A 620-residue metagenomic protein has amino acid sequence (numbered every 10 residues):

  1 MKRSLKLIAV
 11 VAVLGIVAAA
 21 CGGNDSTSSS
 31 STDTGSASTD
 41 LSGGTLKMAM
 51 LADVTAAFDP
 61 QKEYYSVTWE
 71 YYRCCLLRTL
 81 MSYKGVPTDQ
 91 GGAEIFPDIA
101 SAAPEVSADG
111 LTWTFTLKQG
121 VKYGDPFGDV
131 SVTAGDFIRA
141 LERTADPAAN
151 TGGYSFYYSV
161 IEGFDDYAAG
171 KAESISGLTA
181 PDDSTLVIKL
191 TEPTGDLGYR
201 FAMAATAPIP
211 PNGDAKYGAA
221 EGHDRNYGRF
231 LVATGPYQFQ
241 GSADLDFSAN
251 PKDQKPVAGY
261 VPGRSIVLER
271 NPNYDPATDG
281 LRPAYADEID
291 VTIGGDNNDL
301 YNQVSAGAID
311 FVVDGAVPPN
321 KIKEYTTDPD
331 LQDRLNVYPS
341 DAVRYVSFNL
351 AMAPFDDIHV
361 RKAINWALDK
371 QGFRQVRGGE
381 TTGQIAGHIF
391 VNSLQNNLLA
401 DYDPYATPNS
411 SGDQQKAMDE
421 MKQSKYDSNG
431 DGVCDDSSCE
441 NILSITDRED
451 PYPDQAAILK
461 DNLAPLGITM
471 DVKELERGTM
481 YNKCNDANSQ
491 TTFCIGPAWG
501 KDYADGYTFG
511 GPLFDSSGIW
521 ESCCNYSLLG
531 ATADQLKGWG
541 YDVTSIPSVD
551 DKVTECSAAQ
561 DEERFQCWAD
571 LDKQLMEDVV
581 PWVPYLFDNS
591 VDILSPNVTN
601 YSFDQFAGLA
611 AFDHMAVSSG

Functional and structural regions predicted by a protein language model:
A49-A108, L231-T234, Q238: N-terminal lobe/hinge region of extracytoplasmic solute-binding protein
S82-V86, Q90, A172-S176, S184 (+5 more regions): Gly/Pro-rich hinge or "lid" segments in bacterial periplasmic/extracellular proteins
A102-F156, V187, Q303, P354-D356: Aromatic- and charge-enriched surface segment that lines or borders ligand/interaction sites
Q240-A249, K255-E269, T278-D279, D290-M352 (+2 more regions): Extracellular/periplasmic solute-recognition and catalytic clefts
V261-S265, L281, G383, S424-K501 (+1 more regions): Ligand/substrate-recognition segments at binding pockets and active sites
K362, R374-R377, P408-Q415, T469-M480 (+2 more regions): Extracytoplasmic/peripheral linker and loop segments enriched in polar/acidic and small residues with frequent Thr/Pro
T381-Y426, T446-D454, A559: Structural transition elements
D592-G620: Long beta-strand-rich cores associated with HINT superfamily self-processing modules
